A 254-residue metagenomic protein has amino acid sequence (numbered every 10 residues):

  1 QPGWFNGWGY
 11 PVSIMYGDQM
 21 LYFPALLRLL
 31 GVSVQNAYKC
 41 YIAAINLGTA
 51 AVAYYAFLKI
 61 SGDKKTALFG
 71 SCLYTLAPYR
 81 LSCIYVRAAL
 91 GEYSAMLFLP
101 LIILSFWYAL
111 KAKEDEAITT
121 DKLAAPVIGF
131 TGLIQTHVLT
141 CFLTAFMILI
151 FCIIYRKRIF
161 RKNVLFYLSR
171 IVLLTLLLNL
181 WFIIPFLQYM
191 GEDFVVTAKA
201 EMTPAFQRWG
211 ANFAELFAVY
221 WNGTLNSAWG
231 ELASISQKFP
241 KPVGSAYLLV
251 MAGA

Functional and structural regions predicted by a protein language model:
Q1-F98, S105, G132, T136-L139: Active-site lumenal/periplasmic loops and adjacent helix-entry segments of GT-C-fold, multi-pass membrane
A44-G48, C72, L97, L101 (+3 more regions): Generic alpha-helical transmembrane segments of integral inner-membrane proteins, especially permease/transport modules
K65, E116-I118, K157-L168, A254: Membrane-interface helix-loop-helix junctions at transmembrane boundaries of multi-pass membrane enzymes, predominantly
P100-A124: Membrane-interface transmembrane helices that cradle and orient dolichyl/undecaprenyl
S105-E114, I150-F160, A254: Structural signal for the C-terminal ends of transmembrane alpha-helices and the immediately following loop
K122-H137, I171-L177: Membrane-interface alpha helices of multi-pass inner-membrane proteins
L143-L176, F186: Perimembrane helix-loop-helix junctions
Y167, V172-A254: Periplasmic/ER-lumenal interhelical loops and adjacent helix-loop junctions in multi-pass membrane proteins
